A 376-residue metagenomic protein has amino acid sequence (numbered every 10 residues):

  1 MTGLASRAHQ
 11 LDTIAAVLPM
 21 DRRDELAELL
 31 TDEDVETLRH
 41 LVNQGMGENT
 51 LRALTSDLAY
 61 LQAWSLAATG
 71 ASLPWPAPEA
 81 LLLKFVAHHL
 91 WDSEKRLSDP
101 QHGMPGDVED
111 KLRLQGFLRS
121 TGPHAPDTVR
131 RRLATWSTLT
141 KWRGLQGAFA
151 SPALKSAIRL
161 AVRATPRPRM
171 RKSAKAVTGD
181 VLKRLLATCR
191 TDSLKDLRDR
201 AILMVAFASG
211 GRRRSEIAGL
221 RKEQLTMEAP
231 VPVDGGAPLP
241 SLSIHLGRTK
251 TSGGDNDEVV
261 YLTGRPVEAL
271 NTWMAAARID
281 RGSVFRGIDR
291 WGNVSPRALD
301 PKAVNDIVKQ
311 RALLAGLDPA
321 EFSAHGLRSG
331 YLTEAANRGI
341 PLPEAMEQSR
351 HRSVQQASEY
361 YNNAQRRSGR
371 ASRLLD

Functional and structural regions predicted by a protein language model:
M1-G3: Polybasic, low-complexity terminal segments and linkers that are predominantly intrinsically disordered and enriched
A5, T13-L18, D24-T37, E48-T50 (+5 more regions): Conserved catalytic core of the tyrosine transesterase superfamily
G45-G47, A71: Internal amphipathic alpha-helical repeat/solenoid segments
G47-S65: Hotspots on structured nucleic-acid-binding interfaces, especially in canonical RNA/DNA-binding domains
Y60, L73, L83-D92: Short, contiguous, well-structured surface segments enriched in hydrophobic/aromatic residues
A68-P76, R119-P123: Short, surface-exposed loop/turn segments at secondary-structure junctions
P78-L82: Acidic helix-start/capping segments at beta-turn-to-alpha-helix junctions
